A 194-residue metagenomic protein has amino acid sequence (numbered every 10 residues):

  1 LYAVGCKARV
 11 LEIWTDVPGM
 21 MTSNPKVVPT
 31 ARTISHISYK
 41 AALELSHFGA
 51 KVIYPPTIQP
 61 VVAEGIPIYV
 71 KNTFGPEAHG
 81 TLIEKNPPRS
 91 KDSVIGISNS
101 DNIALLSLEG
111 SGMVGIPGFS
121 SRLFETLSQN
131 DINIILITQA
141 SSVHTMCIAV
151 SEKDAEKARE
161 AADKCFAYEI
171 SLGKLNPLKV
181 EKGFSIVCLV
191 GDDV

Functional and structural regions predicted by a protein language model:
L1-V194: C-terminal catalytic "cap/lid" subdomain
